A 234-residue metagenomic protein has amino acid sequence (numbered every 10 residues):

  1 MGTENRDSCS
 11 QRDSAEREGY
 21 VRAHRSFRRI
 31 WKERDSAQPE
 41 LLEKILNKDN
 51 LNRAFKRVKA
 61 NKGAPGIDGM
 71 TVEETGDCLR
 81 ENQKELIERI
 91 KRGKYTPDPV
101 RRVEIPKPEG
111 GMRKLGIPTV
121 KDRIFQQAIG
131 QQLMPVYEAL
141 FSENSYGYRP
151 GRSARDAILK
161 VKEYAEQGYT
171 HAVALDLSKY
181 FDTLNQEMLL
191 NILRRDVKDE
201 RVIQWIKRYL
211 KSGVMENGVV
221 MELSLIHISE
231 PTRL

Functional and structural regions predicted by a protein language model:
M1-R80: Non-catalytic, polymerase-adjacent accessory regions of viral genome-replication enzymes
K44, D68-V72, G76, P118 (+4 more regions): Conserved phosphate/pyrophosphate-binding and hydrolysis machinery centered on Walker-type P-loop NTPases, extending
A54, F125-Q126, D182-L184: Short helix/loop capping segments that flank catalytic or ligand/cofactor-binding pockets
I67, V120, Q131, L175-L177: Residues immediately flanking
D68, L79, Q83, F125-Q126 (+6 more regions): Hydrophobic face of alpha-helices
E74-P97: Amphipathic alpha-helical blocks
R89-E104, P108, L140-S229, R233: Conserved polymerase palm-domain catalytic core
M112-F141, L225-S229, R233: Conserved pre-motif C helix in the palm subdomain of viral-like polymerases
